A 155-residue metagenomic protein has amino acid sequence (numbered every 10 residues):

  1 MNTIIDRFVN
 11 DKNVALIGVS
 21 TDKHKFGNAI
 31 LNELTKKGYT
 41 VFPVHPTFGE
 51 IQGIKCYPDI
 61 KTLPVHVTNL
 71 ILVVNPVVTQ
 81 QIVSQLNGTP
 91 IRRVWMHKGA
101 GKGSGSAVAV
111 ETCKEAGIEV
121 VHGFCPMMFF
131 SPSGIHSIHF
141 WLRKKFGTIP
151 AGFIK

Functional and structural regions predicted by a protein language model:
A15-I17: Conserved beta-strand elements of the Class I
S20-K25, L31-Q52: NAD(P)-binding Rossmann-fold cofactor-contacting core
Y39, T89-R93, A116-E119: A short helix->loop->beta-strand "cap" motif at the edges of active sites that frequently abuts
K55-H66: Short acidic low-complexity segments
T68-G103: Mid-chain, well-packed structural core segment of small domains
G99-M127: Rossmann-fold NAD(P)-binding glycine/threonine-rich loop
F129-K155: A charged, well-structured terminal subsegment
